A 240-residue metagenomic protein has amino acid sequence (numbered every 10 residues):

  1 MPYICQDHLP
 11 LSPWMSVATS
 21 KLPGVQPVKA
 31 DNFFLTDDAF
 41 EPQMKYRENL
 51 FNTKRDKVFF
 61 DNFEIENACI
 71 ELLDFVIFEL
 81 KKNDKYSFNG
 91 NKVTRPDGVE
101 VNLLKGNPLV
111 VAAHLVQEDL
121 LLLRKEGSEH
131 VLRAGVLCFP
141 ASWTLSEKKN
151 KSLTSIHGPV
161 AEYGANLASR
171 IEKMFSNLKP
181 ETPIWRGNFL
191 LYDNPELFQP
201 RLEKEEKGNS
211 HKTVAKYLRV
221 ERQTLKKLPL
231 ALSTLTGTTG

Functional and structural regions predicted by a protein language model:
M1-G240: Extended, well-ordered protein cores
